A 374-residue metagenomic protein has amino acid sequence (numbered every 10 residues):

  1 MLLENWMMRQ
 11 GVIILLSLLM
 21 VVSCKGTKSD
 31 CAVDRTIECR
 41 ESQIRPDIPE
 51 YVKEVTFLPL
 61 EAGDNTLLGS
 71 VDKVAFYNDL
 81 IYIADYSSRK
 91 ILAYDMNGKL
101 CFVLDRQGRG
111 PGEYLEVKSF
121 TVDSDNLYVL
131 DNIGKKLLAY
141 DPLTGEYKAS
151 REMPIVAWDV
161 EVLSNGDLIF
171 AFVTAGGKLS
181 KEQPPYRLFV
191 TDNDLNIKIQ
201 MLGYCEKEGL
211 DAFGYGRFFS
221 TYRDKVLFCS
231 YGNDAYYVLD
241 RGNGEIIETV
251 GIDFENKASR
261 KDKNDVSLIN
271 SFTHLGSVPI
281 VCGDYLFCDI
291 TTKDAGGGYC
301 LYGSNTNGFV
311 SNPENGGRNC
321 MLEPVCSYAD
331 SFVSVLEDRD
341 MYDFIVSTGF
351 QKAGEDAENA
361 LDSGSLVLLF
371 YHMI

Functional and structural regions predicted by a protein language model:
K28-E61: Blade/loop signatures of beta-propeller domains
T56-R89: Beta-strand-rich domains and repeat architectures in extracellular enzymes and scaffolds, especially beta-propellers
E61-N65, K99-S124, D131-N132: Blade-loop segments of beta-propeller domains
D64, D105-G112, E152-W158, Y204-G209 (+2 more regions): Short coil/turn segments at the loop-to-beta-strand junctions that recur within blades of beta-propeller repeat folds
V71-K73, L115-S119, I155-L163, L210-F218 (+2 more regions): Repeated scaffold domains used in trafficking and secretory/extracellular systems, primarily beta-propellers
L80-D85, N126-D131, G166-L179, T221-Y237 (+2 more regions): Short beta-strand elements that form the blades of beta-propeller/WD-repeat-like and other beta-sheet-rich scaffold
N132-P185, M201-E206: Asp-box/WD-like beta-propeller blade repeats and closely related beta-sheet repeat scaffolds
T249-S271, N305-D330, L336: Conserved blade-ending motifs and adjacent loop-strand segments that build the rim/top face of beta-propeller domains
